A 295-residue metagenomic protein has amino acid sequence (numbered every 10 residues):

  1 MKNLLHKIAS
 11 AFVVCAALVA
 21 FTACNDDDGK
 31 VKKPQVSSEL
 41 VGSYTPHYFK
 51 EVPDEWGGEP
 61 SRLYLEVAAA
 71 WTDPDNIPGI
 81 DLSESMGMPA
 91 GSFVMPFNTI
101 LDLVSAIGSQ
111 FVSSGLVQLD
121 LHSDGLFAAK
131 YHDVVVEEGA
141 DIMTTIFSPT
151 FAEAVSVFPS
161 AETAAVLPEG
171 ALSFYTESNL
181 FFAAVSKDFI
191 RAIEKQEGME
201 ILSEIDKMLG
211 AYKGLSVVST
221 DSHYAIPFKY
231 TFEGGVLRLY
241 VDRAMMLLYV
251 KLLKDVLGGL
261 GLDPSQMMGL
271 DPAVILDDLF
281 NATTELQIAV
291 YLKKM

Functional and structural regions predicted by a protein language model:
M1-F12: Bacterial N-terminal signal peptides that target proteins for export
K2-N3, A17-H47, A282-T284, I288-M295: Bacterial Sec-dependent N-terminal signal peptides
N25-D27, P53-S61, S83-P89: General N-terminal leader/first-domain-start detector
V36-N76, K130, L292: Tryptophan-anchored aromatic micro-motifs
W56, G115-L116, M268, L286-I288: Flexible low-complexity loop/turn motifs enriched in small/helix-breaking residues
R62-D102, V256-L276: A solvent-exposed, charged loop/short amphipathic helix patch at secondary-structure junctions
S83-L252, V256: Contiguous, well-ordered beta-strand patches that form the walls/edges of small beta-barrel/beta-sandwich domains
I275-T283: Short, exposed beta-strand-loop hairpins at the edges of beta-sheets in extracellular/periplasmic proteins
